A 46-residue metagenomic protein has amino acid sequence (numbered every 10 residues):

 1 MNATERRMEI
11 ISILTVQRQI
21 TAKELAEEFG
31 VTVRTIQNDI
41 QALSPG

Functional and structural regions predicted by a protein language model:
M1-G46: Short, basic/aromatic recognition patches that contact phosphate-bearing ligands
